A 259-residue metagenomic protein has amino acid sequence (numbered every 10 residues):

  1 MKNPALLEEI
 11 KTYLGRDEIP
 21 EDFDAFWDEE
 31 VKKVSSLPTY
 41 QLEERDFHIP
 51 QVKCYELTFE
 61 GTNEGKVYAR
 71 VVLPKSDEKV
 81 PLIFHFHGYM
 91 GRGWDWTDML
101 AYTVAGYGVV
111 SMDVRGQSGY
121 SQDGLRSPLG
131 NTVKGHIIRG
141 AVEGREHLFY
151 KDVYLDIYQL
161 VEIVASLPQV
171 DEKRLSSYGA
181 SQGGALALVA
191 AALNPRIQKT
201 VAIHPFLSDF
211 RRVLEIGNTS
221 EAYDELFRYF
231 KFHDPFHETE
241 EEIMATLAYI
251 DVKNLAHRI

Functional and structural regions predicted by a protein language model:
M1-V52: N-terminal targeting or regulatory segments adjacent to alpha/beta-hydrolase or S9 domains
K32-E78: N-terminal cap/lid segment of alpha/beta-hydrolase-fold proteins
A69-L73, K79-Y89, V109: Short beta-strand element of the alpha/beta-hydrolase
W94, L100-L155, L214: Cap/lid segment of the alpha/beta-hydrolase catalytic domain
H136-S181: Gly/Ser-rich "nucleophile elbow"/oxyanion-hole loop immediately N-terminal to the catalytic nucleophile in hydrolases
S177-A191: Glycine-rich nucleophile elbow surrounding the catalytic serine of serine-hydrolase chemistry
L188-E238: Hydrolase active-site cap/lid region
E241-I259: Serine-hydrolase catalytic core
